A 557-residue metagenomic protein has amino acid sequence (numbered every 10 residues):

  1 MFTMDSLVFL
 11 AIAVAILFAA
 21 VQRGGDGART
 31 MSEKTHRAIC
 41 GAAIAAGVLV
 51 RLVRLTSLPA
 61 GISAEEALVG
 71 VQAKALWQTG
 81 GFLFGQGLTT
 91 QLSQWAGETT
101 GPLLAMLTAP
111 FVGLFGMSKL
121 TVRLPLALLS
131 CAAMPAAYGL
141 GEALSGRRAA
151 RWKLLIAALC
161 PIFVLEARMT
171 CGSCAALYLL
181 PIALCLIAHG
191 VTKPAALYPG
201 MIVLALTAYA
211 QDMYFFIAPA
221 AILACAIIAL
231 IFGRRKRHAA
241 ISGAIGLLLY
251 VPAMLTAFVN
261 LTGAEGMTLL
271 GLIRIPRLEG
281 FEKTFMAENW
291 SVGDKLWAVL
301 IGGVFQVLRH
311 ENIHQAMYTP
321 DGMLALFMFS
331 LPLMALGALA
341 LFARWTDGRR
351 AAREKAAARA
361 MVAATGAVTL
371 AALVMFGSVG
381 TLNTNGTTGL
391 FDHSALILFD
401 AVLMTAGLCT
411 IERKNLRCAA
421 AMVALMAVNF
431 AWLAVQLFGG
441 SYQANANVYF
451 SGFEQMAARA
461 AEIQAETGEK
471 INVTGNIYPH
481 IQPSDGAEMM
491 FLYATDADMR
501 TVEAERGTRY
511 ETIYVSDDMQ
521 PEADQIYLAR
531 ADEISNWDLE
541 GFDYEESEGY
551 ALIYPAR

Functional and structural regions predicted by a protein language model:
M1-L272, A298-I411: Membrane-integral, polyisoprenol-dependent glycosyltransferases of the GT-C/oligosaccharyltransferase superfamily
M1-V8, V251-M254, P276-F281, E288 (+6 more regions): Transmembrane helical bundles and short interhelical boundary loops of multi-pass, membrane-embedded
D5-F9, A461, A465-R557: Luminal/periplasmic acceptor-recognition loop/helix of membrane-associated glycosyltransferases
L58, L92, N383-T387, C418-Q464 (+3 more regions): Membrane-proximal, lumen/periplasm-facing interface regions of secretory-pathway glyco- and lipid-modifying enzymes
F82, L165, D294, H480 (+1 more regions): Flexible, glycine-rich phosphate/dinucleotide-binding loops and adjacent beta-alpha linkers at cofactor/substrate
A143-L144, A351, A457-A458, E511-D517: A generic local structural motif
A240-A244, R359, F399, R417-V423 (+3 more regions): Ser/Thr- (and often Asn-) enriched beta-sheet segments in non-cytosolic proteins
